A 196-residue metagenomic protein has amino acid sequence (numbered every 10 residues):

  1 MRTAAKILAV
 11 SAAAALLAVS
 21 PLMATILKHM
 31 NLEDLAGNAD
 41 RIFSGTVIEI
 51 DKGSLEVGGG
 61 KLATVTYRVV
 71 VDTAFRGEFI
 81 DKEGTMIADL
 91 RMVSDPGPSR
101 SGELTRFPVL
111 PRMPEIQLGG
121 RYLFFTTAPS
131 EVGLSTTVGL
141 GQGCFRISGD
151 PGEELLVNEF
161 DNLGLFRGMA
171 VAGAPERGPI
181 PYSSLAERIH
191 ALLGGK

Functional and structural regions predicted by a protein language model:
M1-I7: Positively charged n-region of N-terminal signal peptides that target proteins for export
A9-S20: Bacterial N-terminal signal peptides
A18-K196: Transition segments tied to proteolytic processing and entry into folded domains
